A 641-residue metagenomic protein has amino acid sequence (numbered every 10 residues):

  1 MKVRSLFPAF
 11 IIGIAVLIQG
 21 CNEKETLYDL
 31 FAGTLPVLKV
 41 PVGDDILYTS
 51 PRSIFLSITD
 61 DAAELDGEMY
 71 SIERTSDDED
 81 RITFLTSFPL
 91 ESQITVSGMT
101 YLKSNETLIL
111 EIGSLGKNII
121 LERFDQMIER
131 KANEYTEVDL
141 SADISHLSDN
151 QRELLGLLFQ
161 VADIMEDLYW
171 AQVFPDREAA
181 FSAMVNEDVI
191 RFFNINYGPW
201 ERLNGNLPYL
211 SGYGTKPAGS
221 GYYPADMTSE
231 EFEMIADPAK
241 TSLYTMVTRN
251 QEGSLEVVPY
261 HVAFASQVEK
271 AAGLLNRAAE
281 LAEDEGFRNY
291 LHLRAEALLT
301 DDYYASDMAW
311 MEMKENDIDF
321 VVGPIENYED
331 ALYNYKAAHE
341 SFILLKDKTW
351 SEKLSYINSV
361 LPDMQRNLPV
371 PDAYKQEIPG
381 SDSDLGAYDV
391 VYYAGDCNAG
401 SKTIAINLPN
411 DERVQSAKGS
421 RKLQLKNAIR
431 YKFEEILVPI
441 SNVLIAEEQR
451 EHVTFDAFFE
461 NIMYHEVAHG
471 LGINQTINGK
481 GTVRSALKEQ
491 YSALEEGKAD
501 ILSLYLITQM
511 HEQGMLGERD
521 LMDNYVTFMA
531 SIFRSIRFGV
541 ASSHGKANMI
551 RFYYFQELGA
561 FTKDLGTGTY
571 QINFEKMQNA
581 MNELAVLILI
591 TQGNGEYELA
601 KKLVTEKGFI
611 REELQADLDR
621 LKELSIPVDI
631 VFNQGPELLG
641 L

Functional and structural regions predicted by a protein language model:
A9-V16: Bacterial N-terminal signal peptides
I18-G20: C-terminal motif of bacterial Sec signal peptides marking the signal peptidase cleavage site
N22-V37: N-terminal helix-cap/turn-to-beta initiation motif at the start of protein domains
K39-T107, S114: Contiguous, well-ordered beta-strand patches that form the walls/edges of small beta-barrel/beta-sandwich domains
F124-G253, A282-E283: Zn2+-dependent metallopeptidase catalytic domains
I128-L157, V161-I164, P238-S485, E489-A493 (+5 more regions): Fold-level signature of zinc-dependent metallopeptidase catalytic domains
L140, L504-K602, E606: Long, well-structured alpha-helical subdomains associated with metal-dependent extracellular/ecto-lumenal hydrolases
A585-L641: Extended, compositionally biased alpha-helical segments that mediate assembly or anchoring
